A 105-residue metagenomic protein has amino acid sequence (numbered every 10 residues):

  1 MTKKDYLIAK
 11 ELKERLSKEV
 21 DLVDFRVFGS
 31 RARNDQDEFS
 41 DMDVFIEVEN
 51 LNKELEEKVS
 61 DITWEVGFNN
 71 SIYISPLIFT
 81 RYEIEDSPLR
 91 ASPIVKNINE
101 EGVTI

Functional and structural regions predicted by a protein language model:
M1-V23, A32-N34, E38, V48-I105: Catalytic core of pol beta-like nucleotidyltransferases
R26: His-Asp-centered metal-binding catalytic motifs of divalent-metal-dependent phosphohydrolases/nucleases
D43-F45: Short, well-ordered beta-strand segments
